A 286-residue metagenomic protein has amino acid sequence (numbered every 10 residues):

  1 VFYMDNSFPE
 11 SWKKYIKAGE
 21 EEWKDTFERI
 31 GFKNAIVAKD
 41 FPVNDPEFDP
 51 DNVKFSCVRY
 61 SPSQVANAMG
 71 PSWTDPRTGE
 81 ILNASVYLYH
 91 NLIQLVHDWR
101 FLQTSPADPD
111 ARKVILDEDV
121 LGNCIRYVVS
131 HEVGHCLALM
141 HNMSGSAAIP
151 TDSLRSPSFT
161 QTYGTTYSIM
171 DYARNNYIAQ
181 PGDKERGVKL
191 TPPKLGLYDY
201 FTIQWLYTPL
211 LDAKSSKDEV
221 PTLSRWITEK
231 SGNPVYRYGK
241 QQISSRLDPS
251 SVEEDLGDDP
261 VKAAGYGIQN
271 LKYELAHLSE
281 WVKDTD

Functional and structural regions predicted by a protein language model:
V1, V58-N67, P71-I115: Active-site-adjacent "gating/activation" loops or surface patches in catalytic cores
V1-D45, D49, L88: Fold-level signature of zinc-dependent metallopeptidase catalytic domains
N6-F8, D40-P42, P62-Q64, T78 (+3 more regions): Short, flexible loop/turn elements at secondary-structure junctions
F8-W12, A111-V129: Short pre-active-site segment immediately N-terminal to the catalytic Zn-binding motif
K17-E20, G122, R126, I268 (+1 more regions): Extracytoplasmic/secreted envelope proteins and their assembly/folding machinery, especially bacterial periplasmic
W23, G79, A138: Divalent metal-coordination and catalytic microenvironments
D40-S61, N123-Q180: The catalytic-center signature of Zn2+-dependent metalloproteases
S146-D286: Conserved catalytic/binding loops enriched for acidic/polar residues
